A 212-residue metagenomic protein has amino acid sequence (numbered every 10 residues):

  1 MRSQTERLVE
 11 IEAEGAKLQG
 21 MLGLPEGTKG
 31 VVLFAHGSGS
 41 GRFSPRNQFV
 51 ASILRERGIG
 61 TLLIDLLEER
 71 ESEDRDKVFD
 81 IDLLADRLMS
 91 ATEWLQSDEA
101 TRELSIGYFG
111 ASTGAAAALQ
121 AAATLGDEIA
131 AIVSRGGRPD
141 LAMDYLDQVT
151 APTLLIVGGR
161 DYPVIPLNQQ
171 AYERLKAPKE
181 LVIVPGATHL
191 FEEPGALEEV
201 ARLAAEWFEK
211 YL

Functional and structural regions predicted by a protein language model:
L8-L104, E192-G195, E199-V200: Serine-hydrolase catalytic machinery in alpha/beta-hydrolase-like enzymes
G107-G110, R135: Short beta-strand immediately N-terminal to the catalytic nucleophile in serine-hydrolase-like folds
G110-A118: Gly/Ala-rich beta-loop-alpha elbow adjacent to hydrolase catalytic centers
D127-P139: A conserved short beta-strand
V149, L155-V157: Short beta-strand/loop motif that positions the catalytic acidic residue of the alpha/beta-hydrolase fold
Y162-L167: Conserved alpha/beta-hydrolase "acid-adjacent" motif
L175-L190: Catalytic histidine neighborhood in serine/cysteine hydrolases with alpha/beta-hydrolase-type architecture
G195-L212: Catalytic active-site module of serine/aspartate enzymes centered on a nucleophile-bearing elbow/loop
